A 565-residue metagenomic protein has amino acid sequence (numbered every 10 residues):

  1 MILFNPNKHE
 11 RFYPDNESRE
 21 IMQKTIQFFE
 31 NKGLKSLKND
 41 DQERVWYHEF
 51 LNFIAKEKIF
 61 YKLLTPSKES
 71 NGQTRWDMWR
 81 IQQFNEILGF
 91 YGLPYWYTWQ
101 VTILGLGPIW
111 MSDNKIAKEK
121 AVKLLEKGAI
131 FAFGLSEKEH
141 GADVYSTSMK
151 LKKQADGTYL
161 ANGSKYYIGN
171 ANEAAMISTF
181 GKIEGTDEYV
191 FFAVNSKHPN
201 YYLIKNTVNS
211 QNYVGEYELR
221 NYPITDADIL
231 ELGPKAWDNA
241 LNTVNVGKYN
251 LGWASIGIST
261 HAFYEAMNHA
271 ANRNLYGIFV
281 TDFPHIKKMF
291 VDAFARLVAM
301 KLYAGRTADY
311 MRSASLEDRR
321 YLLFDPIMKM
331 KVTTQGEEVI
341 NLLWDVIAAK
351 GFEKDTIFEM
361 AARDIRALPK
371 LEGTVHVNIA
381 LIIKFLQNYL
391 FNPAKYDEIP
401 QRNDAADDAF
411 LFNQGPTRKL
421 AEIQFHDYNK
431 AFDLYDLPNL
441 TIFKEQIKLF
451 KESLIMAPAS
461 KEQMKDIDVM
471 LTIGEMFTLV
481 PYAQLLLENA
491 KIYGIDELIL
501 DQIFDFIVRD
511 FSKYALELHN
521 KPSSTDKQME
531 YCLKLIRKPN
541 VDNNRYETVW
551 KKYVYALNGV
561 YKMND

Functional and structural regions predicted by a protein language model:
M1-L63, S67-W79, Q83-E86, P94-Y95 (+12 more regions): Flavin-dependent oxidoreductase catalytic core characteristic of acyl-CoA dehydrogenase/oxidase-like enzymes
W76, D143-Y145, N170-A174: Short glycine/proline-enriched turns and hinge-like loops at secondary-structure junctions
F84, L88, V194-H198, R220-I224: Short Ser/Thr-interspersed hydrophobic loop/turn segments at strand-loop and sheet-helix junctions that line or gate
W96-I116, G141-V144, A155, A271: N-terminal glycine-rich flavin-associated loop
K127-S136: A short, Trp-centered hydrophobic/proline-enriched beta-strand micro-motif
E139-G141, I168-N170, K182, N206-Y213: Short Gly/Pro-enriched turn/cap motifs at secondary-structure boundaries
T158, N162-Y202: A short core secondary-structure module
P199-P223: Flexible, small-/acidic-enriched active-site or ligand-binding loops
